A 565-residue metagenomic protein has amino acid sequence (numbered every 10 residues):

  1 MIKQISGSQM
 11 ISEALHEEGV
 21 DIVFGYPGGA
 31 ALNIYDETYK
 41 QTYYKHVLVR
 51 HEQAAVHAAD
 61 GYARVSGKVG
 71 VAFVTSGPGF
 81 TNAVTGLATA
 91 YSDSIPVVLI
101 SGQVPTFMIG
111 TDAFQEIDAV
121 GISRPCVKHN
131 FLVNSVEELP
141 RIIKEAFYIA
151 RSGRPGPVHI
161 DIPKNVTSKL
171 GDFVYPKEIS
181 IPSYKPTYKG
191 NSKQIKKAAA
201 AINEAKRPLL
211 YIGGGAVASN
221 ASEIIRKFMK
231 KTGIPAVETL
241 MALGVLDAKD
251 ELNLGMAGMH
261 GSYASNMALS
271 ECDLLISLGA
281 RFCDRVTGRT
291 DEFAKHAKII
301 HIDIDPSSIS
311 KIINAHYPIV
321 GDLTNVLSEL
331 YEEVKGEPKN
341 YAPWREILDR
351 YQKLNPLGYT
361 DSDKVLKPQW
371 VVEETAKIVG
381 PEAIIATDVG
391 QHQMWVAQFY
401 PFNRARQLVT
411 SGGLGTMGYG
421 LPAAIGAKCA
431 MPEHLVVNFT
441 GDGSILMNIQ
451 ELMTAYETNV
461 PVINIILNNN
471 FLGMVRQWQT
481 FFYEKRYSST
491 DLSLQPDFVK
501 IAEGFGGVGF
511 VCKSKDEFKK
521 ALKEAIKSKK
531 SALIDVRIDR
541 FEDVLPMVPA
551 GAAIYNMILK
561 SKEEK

Functional and structural regions predicted by a protein language model:
M1, E137, H296-V389, K515 (+2 more regions): Phosphate/pyrophosphate-binding active-site segments
M1-E337, E374, I378-P381, P461-N464 (+2 more regions): N-terminal alpha/beta PP-like core and its mobile active-site loop of ThDP/TPP-dependent enzymes
S8-S12, H16-D21, Y26, I34-T38 (+2 more regions): Active-site diphosphate/adenylate-binding microenvironment
Y26-G28, V47-H57, A72-G79, N134-S135 (+6 more regions): Active-site nucleophile and cofactor-binding loops and adjacent substrate-binding regions of central metabolic enzymes
E52, T111-A113, K185-A199, A257-G261 (+5 more regions): A general structural motif
Q115, E457-P549: Thiamine diphosphate
I299, T375, T387, G426 (+5 more regions): Hydrophobic, well-ordered secondary-structure elements that form the walls of internal hydrophobic environments
Y419, A423-P461, L467: Catalytic phosphate/nucleotide-handling subdomain of diverse soluble enzymes
